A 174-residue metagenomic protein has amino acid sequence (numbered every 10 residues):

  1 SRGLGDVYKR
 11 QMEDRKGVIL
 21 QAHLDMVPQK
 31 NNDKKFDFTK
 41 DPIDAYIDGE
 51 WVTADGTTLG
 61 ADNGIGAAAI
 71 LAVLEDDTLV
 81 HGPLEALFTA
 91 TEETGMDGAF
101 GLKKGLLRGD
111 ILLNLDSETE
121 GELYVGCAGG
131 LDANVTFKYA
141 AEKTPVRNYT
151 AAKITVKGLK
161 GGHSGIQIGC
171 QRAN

Functional and structural regions predicted by a protein language model:
S1-Y8: Short, small-residue-biased leader/transition segments that mark boundaries at the very start of proteins
D14-T94, A99-K103, G109-D110, A151: Active-site metal-coordination/substrate-binding segment of hydrolases, especially metallo-dependent peptidases
D41-I43, D48-T53, T57, E92-G95 (+1 more regions): Midchain, well-structured core segments that form catalytic/ion-binding scaffolds
